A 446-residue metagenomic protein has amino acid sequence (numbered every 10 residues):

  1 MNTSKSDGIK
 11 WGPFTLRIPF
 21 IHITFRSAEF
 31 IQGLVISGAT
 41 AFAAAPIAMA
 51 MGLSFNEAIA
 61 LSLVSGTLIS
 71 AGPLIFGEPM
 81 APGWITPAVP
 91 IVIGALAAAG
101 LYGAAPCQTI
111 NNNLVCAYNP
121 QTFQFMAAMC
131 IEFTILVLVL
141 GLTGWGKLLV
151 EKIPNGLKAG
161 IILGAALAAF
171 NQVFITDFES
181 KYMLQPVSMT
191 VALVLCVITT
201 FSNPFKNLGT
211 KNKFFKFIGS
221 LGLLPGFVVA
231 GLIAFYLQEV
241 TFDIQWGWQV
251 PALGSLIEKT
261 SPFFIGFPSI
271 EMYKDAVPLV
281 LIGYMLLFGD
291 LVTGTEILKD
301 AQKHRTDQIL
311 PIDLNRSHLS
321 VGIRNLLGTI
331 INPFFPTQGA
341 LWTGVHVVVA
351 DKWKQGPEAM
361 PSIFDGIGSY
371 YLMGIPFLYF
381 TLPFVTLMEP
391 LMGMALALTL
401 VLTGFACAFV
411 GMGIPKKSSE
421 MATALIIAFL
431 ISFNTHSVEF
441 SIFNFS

Functional and structural regions predicted by a protein language model:
M1-E57, K211-I312: Helix-loop-helix hairpins and the membrane-proximal interhelical loops of multi-pass alpha-helical transport proteins
W11-A44, L63-S65, P73, M80-I162 (+1 more regions): Helix-loop-helix junctions within the multi-pass membrane cores of secondary transporters/permeases
A45-M51, I69, P73, I93-A95 (+2 more regions): Generic transmembrane alpha-helix motif of multi-pass integral membrane proteins
I47-A48, L149, F170, L298 (+1 more regions): Hydrophobic alpha-helical interface/terminus motif in multipass membrane transporters
M51-I75: Loop-to-helix transition at the N-terminal end of transmembrane alpha-helices
P106-C116, I175-S180, L208, T241-Q249 (+1 more regions): Membrane-interface helix termini and inter-helical loops of multi-pass transporters
P120-Y236, D365-S446: Membrane-embedded alpha-helical modules
W145-I153, F174-D177, Q249-I270, L326-L327 (+1 more regions): Hydrophobic alpha-helical segments of integral membrane proteins, encompassing both true transmembrane helices
